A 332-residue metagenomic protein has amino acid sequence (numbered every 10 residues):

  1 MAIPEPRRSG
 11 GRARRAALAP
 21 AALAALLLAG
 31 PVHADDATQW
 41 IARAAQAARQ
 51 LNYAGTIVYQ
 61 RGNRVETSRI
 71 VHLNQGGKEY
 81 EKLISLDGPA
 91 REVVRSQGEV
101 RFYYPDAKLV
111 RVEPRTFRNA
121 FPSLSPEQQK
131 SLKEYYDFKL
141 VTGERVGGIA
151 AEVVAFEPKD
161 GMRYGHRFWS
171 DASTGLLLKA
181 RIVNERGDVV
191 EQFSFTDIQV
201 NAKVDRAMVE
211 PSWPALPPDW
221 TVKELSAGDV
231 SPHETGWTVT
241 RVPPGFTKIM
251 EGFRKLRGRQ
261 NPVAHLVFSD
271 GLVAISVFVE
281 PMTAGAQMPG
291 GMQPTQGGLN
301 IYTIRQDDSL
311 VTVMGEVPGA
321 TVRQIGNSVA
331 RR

Functional and structural regions predicted by a protein language model:
I3-P20: Bacterial N-terminal signal peptides that target proteins for export
A21-A22, V32: Cleavable N-terminal signal peptides
A34-K108, E134-V183: N-terminal mature ectodomain segment of secretory-pathway/periplasmic proteins
F102-L124: Acidic/charged, solvent-exposed loop-and-adjacent secondary-structure segments enriched in E/D, K/R, S/T, and G/P
T174-L176, V183, G187-R206, T312-R332: Surface-exposed amphipathic alpha-helical segments
S194, D205-D229: Pro/Ala/Gly-rich low-complexity, hydrophilic intrinsically disordered segments
P218-D307, G319-Q324: Short, solvent-exposed recognition patches
